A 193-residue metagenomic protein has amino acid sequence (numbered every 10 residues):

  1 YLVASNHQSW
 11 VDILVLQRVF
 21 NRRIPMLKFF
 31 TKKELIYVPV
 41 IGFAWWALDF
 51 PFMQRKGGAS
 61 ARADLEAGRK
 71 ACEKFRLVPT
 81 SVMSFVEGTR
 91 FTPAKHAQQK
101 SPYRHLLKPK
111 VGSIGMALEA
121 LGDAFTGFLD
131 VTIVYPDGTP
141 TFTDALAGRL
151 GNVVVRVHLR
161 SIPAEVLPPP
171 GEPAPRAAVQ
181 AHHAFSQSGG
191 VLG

Functional and structural regions predicted by a protein language model:
Y1-S60: Catalytic core of membrane glycerolipid acyltransferases/transacylases, capturing the structured, soluble-facing
L2, M83, L129, H183-S186: Conserved beta-strand elements of the Class I
D12, V40, S113, P175-A178: Alpha-helical structural motif
V15, A67, S113-M116: Well-ordered alpha-helical segments embedded in enzymatic catalytic cores
F20, A71-F75, L118-L121, H182-G189: Hydrophobic, Leu/Ile/Phe/Ala-enriched alpha-helical segments that form helix-helix packing faces
K33-L48, R76-P169: A cross-family acyltransferase "interaction/gating" segment
R62-E73: A Trp-anchored, charged/polar loop motif used as the substrate-binding/catalytic surface of acyl/ester-handling
P168-G193: Accessory terminal regions of nucleic-acid processing enzymes
